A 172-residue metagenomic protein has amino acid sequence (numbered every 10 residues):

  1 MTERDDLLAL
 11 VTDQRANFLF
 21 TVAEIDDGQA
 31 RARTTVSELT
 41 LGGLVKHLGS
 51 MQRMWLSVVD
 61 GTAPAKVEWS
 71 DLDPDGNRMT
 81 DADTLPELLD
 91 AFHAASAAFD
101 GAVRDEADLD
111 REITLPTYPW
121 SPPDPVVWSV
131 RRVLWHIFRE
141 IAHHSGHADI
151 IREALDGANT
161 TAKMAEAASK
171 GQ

Functional and structural regions predicted by a protein language model:
R4, L8-A23, D27-D75, T117-Q172: Short, contiguous alpha-helical
G76-T117, W128-A142: Acidic/histidine-rich alpha-helical segments that form the ligand environment of transition-metal centers
